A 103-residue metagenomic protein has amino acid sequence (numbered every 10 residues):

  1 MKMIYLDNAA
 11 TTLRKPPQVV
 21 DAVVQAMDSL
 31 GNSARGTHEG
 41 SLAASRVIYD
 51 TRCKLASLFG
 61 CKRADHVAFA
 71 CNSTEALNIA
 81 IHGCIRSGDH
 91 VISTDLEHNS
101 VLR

Functional and structural regions predicted by a protein language model:
M1-R103: Pyridoxal 5′-phosphate
